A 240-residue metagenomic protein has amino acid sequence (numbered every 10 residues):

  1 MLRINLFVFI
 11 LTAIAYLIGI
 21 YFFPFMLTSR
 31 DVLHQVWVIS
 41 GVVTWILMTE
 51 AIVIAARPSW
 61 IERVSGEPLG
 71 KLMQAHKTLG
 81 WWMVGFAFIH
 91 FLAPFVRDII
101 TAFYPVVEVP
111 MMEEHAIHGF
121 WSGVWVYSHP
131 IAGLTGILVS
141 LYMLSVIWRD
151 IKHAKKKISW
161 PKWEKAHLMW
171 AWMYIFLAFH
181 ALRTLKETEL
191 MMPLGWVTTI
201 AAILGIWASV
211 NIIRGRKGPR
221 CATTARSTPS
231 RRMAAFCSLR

Functional and structural regions predicted by a protein language model:
L2-A208: Membrane-embedded alpha-helical bundles of multi-pass integral membrane proteins
G215-R240: Ferredoxin-reductase
